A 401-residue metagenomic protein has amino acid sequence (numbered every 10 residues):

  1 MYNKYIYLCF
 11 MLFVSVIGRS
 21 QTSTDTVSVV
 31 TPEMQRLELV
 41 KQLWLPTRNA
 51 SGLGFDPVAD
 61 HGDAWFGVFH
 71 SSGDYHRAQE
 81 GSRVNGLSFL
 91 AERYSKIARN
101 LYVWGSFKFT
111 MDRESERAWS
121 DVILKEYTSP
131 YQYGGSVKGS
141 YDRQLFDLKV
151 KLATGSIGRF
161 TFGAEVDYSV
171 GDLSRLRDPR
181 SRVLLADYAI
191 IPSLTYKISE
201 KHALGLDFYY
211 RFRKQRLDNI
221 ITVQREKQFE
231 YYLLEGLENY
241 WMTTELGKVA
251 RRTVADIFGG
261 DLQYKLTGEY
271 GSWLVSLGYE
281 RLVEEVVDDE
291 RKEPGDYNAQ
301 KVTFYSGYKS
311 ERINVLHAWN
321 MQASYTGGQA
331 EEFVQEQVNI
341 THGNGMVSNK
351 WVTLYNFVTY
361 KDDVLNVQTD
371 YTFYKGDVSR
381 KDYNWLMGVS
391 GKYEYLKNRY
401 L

Functional and structural regions predicted by a protein language model:
M1-S28, G271: Bacterial Sec-dependent N-terminal signal peptides
S20-S115: N-terminal, post-signal peptide beta-strand-biased segments of exported outer-membrane/organellar beta-barrel and other
G67-S71, K108-T110, A153, D167-G171 (+4 more regions): Outer-membrane beta-barrel pore domains and translocons
D74-G81, E116-V122, L173-S181, L217-V223 (+4 more regions): Outer-membrane beta-barrel translocator domains and adjoining extracellular loop/strand segments of Gram-negative
Q79-N85, K138-D142, R180-L184, A250-D256 (+3 more regions): Replace "Gram-negative outer membrane beta-barrel proteins" with "bacterial and organellar outer membrane beta-barrel
K96-N100, G155-R159, K197-K201, T267-E269 (+2 more regions): Outer-membrane beta-barrel channels and translocator barrels
A118-Q132, Y209-V254, V283-P294, V338-M346: Short, flexible helix-coil linker/hinge segments at the edges of structured domains or between repeats
V254-V287, Y297-L401: Exposed, low-structure sequence patches enriched in small/polar residues
